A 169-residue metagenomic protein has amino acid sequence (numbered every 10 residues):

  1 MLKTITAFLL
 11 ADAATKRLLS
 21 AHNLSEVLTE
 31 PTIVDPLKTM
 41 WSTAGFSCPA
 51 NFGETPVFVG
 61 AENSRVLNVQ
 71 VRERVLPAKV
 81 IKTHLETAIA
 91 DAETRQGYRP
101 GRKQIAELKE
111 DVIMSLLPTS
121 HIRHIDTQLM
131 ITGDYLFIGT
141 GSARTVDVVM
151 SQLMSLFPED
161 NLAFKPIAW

Functional and structural regions predicted by a protein language model:
M1-S20: N-terminal alpha-helical "arm" segments
L2-T4, N63-R65, D134: Residues at beta-strand starts and edge strands
L9-D12, V69-V71, T140-S142: Short beta-strand-to-loop capping motifs
T15, R74-L76, R144-V146: Primarily extracytoplasmic ectodomains and periplasmic/lumenal surface modules that are beta-strand-rich
A21-T127: Surface-exposed, low-hydrophobicity interaction/linker segments
R95-W169: Internal, hydrophobic cores of structured domains that mediate oligomerization or house catalytic pockets within large
